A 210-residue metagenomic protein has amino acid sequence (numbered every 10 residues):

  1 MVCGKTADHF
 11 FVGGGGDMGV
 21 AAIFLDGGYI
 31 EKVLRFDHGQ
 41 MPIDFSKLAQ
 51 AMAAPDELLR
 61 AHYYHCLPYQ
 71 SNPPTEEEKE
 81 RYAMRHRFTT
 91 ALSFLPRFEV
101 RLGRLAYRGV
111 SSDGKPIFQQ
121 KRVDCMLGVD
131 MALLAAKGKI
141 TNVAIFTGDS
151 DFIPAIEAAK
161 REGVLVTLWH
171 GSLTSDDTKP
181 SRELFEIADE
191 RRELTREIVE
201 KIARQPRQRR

Functional and structural regions predicted by a protein language model:
V2-Q119, L165, G171-T174: Domain-level signal for Mg2+-assisted phosphodiester chemistry and nucleotide/NA-binding surfaces in nucleic-acid
F94-R210: Nuclease catalytic cores that cleave nucleic-acid phosphodiester bonds, predominantly acidic two-metal-ion
